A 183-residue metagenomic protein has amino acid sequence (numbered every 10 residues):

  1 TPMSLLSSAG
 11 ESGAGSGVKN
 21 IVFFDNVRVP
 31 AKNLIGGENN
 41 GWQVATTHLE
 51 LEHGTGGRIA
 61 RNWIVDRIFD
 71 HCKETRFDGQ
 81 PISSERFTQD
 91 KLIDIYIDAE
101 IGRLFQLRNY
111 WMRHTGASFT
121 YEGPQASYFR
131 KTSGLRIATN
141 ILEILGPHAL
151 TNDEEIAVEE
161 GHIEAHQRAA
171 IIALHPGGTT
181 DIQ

Functional and structural regions predicted by a protein language model:
T1-F77: FAD-binding core of flavoproteins
V22-F23, W42-V44, H71, I97 (+3 more regions): Tryptophan-centric aromatic hotspots in well-structured domains and transmembrane helices
N39-R58, L145-Q183: Glycine-rich phosphate/cofactor-binding loops in nucleotide/flavin-utilizing enzymes
R61, E85, L92, G123-A126 (+1 more regions): Hydrophobic packing residues in well-ordered alpha-helices of helical domains and bundles
K73, F77-R86, E100-A157: C-terminal helix-coil-helix/basic helical segment that borders enzyme active sites and/or dimer interfaces and provides
